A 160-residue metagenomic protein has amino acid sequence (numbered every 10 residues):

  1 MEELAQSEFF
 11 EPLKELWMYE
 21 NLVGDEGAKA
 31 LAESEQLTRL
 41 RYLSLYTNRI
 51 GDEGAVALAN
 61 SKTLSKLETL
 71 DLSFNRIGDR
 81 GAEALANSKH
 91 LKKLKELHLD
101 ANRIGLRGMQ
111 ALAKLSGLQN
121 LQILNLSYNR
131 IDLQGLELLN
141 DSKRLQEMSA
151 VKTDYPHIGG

Functional and structural regions predicted by a protein language model:
M1-Q6, G24-E33, D52-N60, D79-N87 (+2 more regions): Leucine-rich repeat
E2-E3, P12, A28, R39-L40 (+5 more regions): Amphipathic alpha-helical scaffolding segments comprising HEAT/armadillo-like alpha-solenoid repeats
E8-E11, E35-T38, K62-S65, K89-K92 (+2 more regions): Inter-repeat linker/turn residues at the boundaries of leucine-rich repeats
L13-M18, L40-L45, L67-L72, L94-L99 (+2 more regions): Conserved hydrophobic beta-strand positions in leucine-rich repeat
S116-G160: Leucine-rich solenoid repeat scaffolds
